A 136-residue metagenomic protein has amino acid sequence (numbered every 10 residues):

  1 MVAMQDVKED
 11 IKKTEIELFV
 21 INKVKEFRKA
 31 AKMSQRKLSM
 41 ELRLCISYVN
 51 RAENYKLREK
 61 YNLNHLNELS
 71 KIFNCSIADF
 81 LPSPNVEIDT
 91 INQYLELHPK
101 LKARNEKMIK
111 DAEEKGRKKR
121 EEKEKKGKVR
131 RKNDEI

Functional and structural regions predicted by a protein language model:
V2-A31: A short, Lys/Arg-rich alpha-helix, primarily the initiator
V2-D6, D10, P82-I136: Short, charged recognition helix plus adjacent turn of helix-turn-helix-like nucleic-acid-binding domains
V24, L38-S39, V49-E53, F80: Conserved hydrophobic/aromatic packing and binding residues within compact polymer-binding modules
K25, R36, N67: Residues within the helices of the helix-turn-helix
R28, S39, S70: The alpha-helix within a helix-turn-helix
R43-K60: Recognition helix of helix-turn-helix/homeodomain-like DNA-binding domains that insert into the DNA major groove
K56-K71: Short, basic-rich loop-to-helix N-cap that marks the start of a DNA-contacting helix
